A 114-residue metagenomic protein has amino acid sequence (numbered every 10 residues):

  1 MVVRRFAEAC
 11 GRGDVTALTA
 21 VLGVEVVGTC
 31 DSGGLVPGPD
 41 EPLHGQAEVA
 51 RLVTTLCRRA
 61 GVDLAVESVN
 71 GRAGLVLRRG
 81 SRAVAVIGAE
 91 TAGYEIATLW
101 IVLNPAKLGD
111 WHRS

Functional and structural regions predicted by a protein language model:
M1-S114: C-terminal and inter-domain tail/linker signature
